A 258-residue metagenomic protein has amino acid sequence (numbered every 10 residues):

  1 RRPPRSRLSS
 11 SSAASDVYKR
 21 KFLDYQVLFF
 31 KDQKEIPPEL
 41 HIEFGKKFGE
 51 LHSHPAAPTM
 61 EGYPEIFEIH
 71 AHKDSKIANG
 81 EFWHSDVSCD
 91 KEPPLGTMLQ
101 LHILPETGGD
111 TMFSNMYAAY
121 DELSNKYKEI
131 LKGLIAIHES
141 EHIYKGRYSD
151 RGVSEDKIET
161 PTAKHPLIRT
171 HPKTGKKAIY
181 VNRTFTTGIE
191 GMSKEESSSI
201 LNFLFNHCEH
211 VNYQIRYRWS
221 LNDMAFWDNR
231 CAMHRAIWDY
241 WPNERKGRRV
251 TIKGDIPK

Functional and structural regions predicted by a protein language model:
R1-A14, Y18: Single conserved hydrophobic/aromatic residue that forms the stacking wall/gate of nucleotide- or nucleobase-binding
S15-F226, R230-K258: Fe(II)/2-oxoglutarate oxygenase catalytic core
